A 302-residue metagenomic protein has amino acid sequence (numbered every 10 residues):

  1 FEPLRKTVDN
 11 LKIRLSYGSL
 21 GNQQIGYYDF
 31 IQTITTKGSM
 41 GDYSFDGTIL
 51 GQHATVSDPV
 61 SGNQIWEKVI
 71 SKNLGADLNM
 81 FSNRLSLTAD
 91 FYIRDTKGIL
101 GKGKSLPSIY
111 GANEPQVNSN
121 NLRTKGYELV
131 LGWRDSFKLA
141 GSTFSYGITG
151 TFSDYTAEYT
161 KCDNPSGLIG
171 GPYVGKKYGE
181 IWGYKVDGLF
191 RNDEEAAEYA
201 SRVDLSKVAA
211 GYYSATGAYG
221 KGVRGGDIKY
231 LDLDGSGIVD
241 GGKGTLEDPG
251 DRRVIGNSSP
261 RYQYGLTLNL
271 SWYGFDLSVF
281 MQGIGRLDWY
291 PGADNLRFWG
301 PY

Functional and structural regions predicted by a protein language model:
F1-K185: Extracellular/periplasmic, surface-exposed regions of secreted and cell-surface proteins
Y28-F30, S136-G256, L296-G300: Conserved small-residue
A54, G256-S259: Short, solvent-exposed secondary-structure boundary motifs
Q64, S119, Y262-Q263, F280-W289: Long, contiguous hydrophobic alpha-helical segments, chiefly transmembrane helices and signal peptides
T96, T156-E158, V223, S236 (+1 more regions): C-terminal beta-signal and adjacent terminal beta-strands/loops of Gram-negative outer-membrane beta-barrel proteins
D135-F137, P260, G285: A generic structural motif
G250, P260-G274: Conserved SET/PR-domain catalytic core that frames the SAM/AdoMet-binding pocket
